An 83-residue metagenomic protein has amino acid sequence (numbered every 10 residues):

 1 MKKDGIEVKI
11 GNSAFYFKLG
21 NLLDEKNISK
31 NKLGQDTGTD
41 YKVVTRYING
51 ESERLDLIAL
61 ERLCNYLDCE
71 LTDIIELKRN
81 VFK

Functional and structural regions predicted by a protein language model:
M1-S29: A short, Lys/Arg-rich alpha-helix, primarily the initiator
L23, G34, C64: The alpha-helix within a helix-turn-helix
K30, Y41, L57-L60: Helix-turn-helix DNA-binding elements, focusing on the entry/boundary residues of the two helices that contact DNA
K32, V43, D73: Residues in the helix-turn-helix
G38-R54: Recognition helix of helix-turn-helix/homeodomain-like DNA-binding domains that insert into the DNA major groove
I58-D73: DNA major-groove recognition helix of helix-turn-helix/homeodomain DNA-binding modules
I74-K83: Short amphipathic recognition helices of helix-turn-helix/homeodomain-type DNA-binding modules
